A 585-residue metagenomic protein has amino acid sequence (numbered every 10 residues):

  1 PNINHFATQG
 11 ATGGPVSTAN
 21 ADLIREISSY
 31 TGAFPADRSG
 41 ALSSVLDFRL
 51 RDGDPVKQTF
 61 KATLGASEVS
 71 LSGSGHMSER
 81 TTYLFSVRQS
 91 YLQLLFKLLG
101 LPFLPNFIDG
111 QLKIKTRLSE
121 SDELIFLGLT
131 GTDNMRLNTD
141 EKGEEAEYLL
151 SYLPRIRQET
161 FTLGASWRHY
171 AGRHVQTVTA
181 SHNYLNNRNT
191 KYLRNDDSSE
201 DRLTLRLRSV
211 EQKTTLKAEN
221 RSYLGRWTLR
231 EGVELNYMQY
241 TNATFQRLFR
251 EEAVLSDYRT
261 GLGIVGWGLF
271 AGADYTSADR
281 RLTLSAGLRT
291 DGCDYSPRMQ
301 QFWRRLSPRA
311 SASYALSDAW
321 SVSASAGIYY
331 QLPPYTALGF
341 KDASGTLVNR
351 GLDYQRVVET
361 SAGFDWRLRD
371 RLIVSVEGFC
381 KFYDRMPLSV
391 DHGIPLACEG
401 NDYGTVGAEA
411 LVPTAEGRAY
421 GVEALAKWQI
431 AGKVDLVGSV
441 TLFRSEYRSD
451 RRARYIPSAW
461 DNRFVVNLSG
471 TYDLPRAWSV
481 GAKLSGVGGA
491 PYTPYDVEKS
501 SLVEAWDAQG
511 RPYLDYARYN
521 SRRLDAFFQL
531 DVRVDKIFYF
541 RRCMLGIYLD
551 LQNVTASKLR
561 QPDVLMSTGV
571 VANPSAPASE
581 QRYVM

Functional and structural regions predicted by a protein language model:
N2-S29: Short acidic/polar hinge/loop motifs at secondary-structure boundaries that mediate gating or recognition
E26-D37, S43-R51, Q58-P102, D109-R117 (+1 more regions): Predominantly transmembrane beta-strands of Gram-negative outer membrane beta-barrel pores used for transport
T31-A33, L50-D52, L64-E68, M77 (+12 more regions): Transmembrane beta-strands of outer-membrane beta-barrel pores
K115-D133, P154-M299, A315, L372-S375 (+3 more regions): Face-selective signature of the C-terminal outer-membrane beta-barrel domain
N134, D140-E145, T241-L248, Y314 (+5 more regions): Surface-exposed extracellular loop regions of Gram-negative outer-membrane beta-barrel proteins, predominantly
L207-S209, K213-E219, D257-F270, N349-D353 (+3 more regions): Outer membrane beta-barrel strand-and-loop segments of large Gram-negative receptors, especially TonB-dependent
T276-L282, C380-F382, N401-P494: Gram-negative outer-membrane beta-barrel transporters
L436, A477, S485-R511, L524-D531 (+1 more regions): C-terminal beta-signal and adjacent terminal beta-strands/loops of Gram-negative outer-membrane beta-barrel proteins
